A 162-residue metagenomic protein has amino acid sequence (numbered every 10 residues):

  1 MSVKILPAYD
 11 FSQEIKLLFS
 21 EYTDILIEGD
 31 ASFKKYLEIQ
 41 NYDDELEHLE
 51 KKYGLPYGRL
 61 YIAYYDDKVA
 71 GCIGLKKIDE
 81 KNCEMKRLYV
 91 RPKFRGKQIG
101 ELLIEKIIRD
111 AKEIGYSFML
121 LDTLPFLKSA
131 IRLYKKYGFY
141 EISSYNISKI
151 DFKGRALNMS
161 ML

Functional and structural regions predicted by a protein language model:
V3-A8, S20-L49: Conserved GNAT-fold acetyl-CoA-binding loop/helix
E45-I62: A short helix-loop-beta-strand connector motif used in the catalytic cores of GNAT acetyltransferases and, in some
L55-P56, K77-K86, R95, I114 (+1 more regions): A conserved beta-turn-beta hairpin within the catalytic core of GNAT-like acetyltransferases that forms part
I62, K68-K76, E84: Conserved beta-strand in the GNAT
K77, R91-K97, P125-F126: Active-site acidic-Proline motif in GNAT/NAT acetyltransferases
V90, G96-R109, K135-K136: Conserved acetyl-CoA-binding loop-helix of GNAT-fold acetyltransferases
S117-L162: C-terminal "cap" of GNAT-fold acetyltransferases
